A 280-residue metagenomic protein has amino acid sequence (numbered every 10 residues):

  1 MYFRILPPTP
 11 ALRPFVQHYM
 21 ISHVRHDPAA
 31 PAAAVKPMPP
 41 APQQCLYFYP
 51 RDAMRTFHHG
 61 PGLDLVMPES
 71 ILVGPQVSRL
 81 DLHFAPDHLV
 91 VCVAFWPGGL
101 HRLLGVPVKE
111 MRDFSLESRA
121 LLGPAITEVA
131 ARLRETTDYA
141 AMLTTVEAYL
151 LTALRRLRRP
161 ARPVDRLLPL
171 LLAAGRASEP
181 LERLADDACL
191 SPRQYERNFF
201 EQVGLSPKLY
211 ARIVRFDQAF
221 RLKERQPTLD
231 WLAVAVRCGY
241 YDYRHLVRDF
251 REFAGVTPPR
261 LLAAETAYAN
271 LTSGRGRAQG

Functional and structural regions predicted by a protein language model:
M1-P192, L205-S206, R221-E224, D230-Y241 (+1 more regions): Alpha-helical bundle regulatory/interaction domains
N198-P207, F250-P258: HTH DNA-binding helix-turn interface
F200, A219-L222: Enrichment for repetitive, rod-forming helical segments
